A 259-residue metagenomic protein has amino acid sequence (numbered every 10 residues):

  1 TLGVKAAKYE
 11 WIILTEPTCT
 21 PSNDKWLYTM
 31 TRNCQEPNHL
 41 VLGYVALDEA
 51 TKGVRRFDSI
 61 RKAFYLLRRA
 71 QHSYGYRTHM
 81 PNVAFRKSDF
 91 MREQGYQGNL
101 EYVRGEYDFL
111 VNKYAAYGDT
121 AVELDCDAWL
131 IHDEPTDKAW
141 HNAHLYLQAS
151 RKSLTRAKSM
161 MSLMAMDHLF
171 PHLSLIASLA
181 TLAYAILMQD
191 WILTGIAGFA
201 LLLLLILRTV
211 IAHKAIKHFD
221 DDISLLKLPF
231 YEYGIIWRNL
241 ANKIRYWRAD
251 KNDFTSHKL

Functional and structural regions predicted by a protein language model:
T1, T29-Q97, Q148, L228 (+1 more regions): Long helical/loop segments within the catalytic core of UDP-sugar-dependent glycosyltransferases, especially the large
T1-K5, V111: Short, conserved alpha-helix that lines the donor NDP-sugar binding/gating region of sugar-transfer enzymes
G3, Y9, P17-C19: Short acidic donor-binding/metal-coordinating loop in glycosyltransferase active sites
I12: Short aromatic/hydrophobic "clamp" motif used to bind/position activated sugar donors
P17-R32: Acidic donor-binding/catalytic loop of UDP-sugar-dependent glycosyltransferases, especially processive GT2
T20, A84, R104: Short aromatic/basic micro-patch
L40-K62, Q97-L163: Catalytic donor/gating beta->alpha subdomain of glycosyltransferases that bind UDP-sugars
F170-N252: Membrane-embedded multi-pass helical conduit in multi-pass membrane proteins, especially envelope-biosynthetic
